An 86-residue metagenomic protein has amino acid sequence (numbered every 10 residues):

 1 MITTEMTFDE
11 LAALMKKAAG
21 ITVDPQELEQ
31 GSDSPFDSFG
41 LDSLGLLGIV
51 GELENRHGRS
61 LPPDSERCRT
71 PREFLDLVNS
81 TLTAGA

Functional and structural regions predicted by a protein language model:
I2-F39, L44-A86: Phosphopantetheine-dependent thiolation modules in NRPS/PKS and related acyl-activating systems
